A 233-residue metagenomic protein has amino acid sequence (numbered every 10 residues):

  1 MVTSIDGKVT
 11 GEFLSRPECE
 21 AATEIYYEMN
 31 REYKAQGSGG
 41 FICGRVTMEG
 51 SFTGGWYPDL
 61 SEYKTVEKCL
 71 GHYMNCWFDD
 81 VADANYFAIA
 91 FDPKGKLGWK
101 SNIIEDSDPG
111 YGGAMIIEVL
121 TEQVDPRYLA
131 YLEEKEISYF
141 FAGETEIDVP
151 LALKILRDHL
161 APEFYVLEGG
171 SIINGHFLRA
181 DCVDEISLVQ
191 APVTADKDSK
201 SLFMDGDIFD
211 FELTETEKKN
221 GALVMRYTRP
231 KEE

Functional and structural regions predicted by a protein language model:
M1-E233: Enzymes that bind and transform nitrogen-containing heteroaromatic metabolites
